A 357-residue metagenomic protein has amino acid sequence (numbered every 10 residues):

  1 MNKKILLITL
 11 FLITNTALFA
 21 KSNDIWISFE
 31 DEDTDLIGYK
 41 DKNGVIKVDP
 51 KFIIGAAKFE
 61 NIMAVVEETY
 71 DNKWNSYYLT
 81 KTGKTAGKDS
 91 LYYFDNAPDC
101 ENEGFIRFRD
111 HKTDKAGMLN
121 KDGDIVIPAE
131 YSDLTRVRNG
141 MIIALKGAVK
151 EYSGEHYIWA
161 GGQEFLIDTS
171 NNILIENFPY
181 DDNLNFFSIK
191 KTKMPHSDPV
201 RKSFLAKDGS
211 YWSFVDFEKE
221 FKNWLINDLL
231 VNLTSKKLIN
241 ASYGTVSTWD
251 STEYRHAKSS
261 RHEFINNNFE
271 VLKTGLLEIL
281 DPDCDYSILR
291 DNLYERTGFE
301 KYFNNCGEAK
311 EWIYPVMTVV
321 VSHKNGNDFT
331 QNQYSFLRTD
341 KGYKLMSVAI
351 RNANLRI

Functional and structural regions predicted by a protein language model:
M1: A detector for short metal-coordination/catalytic motifs
K4-T14: Sec-dependent N-terminal signal peptides
T16-A20: Sec/Tat signal peptide C-region and signal peptidase I cleavage site
K21-W224, S235-K236, N240, G244 (+1 more regions): Residue-level detector of conserved, function-critical positions
L229-L233: Hydrophobic/aromatic side-chain positions at a characteristic register within alpha-helices of tetratricopeptide repeats
